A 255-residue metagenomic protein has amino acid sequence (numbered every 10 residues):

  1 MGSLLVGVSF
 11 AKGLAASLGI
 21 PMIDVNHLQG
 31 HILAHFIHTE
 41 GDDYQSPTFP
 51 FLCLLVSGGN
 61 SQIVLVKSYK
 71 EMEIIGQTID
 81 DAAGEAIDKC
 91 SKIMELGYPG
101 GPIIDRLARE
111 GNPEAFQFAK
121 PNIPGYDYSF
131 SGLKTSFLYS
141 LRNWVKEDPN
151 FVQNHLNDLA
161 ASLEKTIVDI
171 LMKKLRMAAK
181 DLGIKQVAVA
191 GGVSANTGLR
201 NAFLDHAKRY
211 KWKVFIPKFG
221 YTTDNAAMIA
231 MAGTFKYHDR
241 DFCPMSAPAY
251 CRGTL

Functional and structural regions predicted by a protein language model:
M1-K12, A16: Short beta-strand-loop/turn "lid" adjacent to the catalytic site in phosphate-handling enzymes
I23-V25, V187, L204-I229: Conserved phosphate-binding/catalytic loops in two-lobed NTP-binding clefts
V25-F51, A232: Conserved phosphate-binding catalytic cores of ATP/NTP-utilizing and phosphoryl-transfer enzymes
Q29, K67-E110, K134-T135, Y139-N143: Glycine-rich phosphate-binding loop plus the immediately following alpha-helix
H31-L33, P217-L255: Glycine-rich phosphate-binding/hydrolytic loop that grips phosphoryl groups
C53, S61-L65: Short beta-strand scaffold segments in enzyme catalytic cores
S57, V187-N196: Glycine-rich beta-strand-to-loop/alpha-helix junction loops that act as flexible
R106-V187, T197-Y210, Y237-R240: A contiguous, well-structured pocket-lining segment that forms one wall/lid of small-molecule binding clefts in soluble
